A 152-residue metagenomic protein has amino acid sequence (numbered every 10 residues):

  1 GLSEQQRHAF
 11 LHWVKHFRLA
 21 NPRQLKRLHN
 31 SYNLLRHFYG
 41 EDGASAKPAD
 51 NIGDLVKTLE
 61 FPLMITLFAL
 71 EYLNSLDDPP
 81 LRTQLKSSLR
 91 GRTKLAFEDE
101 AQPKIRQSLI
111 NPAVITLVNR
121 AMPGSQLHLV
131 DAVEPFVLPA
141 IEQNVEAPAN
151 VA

Functional and structural regions predicted by a protein language model:
G1-A152: The feature marks long, low-complexity, polar/acidic/proline-rich intrinsically disordered regions embedded in large
